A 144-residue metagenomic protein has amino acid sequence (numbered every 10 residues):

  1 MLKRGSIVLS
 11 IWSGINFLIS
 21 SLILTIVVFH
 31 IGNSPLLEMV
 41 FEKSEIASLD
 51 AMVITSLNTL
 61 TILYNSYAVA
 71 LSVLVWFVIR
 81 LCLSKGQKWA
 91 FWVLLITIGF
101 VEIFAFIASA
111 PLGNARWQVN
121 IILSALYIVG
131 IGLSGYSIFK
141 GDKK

Functional and structural regions predicted by a protein language model:
M1-K144: Topology signature of small-to-medium multi-pass alpha-helical membrane proteins
